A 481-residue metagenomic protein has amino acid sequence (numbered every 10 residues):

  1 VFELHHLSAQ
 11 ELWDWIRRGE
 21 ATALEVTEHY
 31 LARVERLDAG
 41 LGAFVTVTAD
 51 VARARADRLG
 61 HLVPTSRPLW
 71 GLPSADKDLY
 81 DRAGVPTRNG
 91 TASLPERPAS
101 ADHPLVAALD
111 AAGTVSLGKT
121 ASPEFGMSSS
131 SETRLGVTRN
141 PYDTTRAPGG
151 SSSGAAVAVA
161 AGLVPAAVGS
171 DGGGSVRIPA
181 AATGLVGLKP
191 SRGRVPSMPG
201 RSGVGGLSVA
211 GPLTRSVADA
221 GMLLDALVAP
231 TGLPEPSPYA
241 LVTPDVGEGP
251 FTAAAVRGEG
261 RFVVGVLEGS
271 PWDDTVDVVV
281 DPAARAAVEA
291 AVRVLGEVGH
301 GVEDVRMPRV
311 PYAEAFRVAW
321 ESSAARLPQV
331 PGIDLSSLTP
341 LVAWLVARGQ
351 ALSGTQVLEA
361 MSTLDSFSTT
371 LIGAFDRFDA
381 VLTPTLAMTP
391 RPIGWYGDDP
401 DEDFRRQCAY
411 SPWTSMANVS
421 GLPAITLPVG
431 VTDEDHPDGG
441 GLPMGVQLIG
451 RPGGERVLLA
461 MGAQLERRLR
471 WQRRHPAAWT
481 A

Functional and structural regions predicted by a protein language model:
V1-R53, E268, E297-G299, Q350 (+1 more regions): An N-terminal boundary/leader segment
G19, G71, A111, V164 (+3 more regions): Glycine-rich, small-residue loops and helix-cap segments that act as flexible hinges at active-site edges
E20-E28, D57, P250, V280-V305 (+3 more regions): Acyltransferase
Y30, A52, A220, V264 (+3 more regions): Residue-level signal for inorganic ion chemistry
A52-A54, L62-R134: Acidic/His- and Gly-rich active-site-bordering loop/insert found across diverse amide/peptide-bond hydrolases
T65, L69-N89, G258-P271, T275 (+3 more regions): Short helix-loop capping/hinge segments that flank enzyme active sites or metal/cofactor-binding pockets
A101-T231, N418-V431, H436-Q447: Short glycine/serine-rich loop segments
K189-R285, R468-A481: A short helix-breaking turn/cap at a secondary-structure junction
